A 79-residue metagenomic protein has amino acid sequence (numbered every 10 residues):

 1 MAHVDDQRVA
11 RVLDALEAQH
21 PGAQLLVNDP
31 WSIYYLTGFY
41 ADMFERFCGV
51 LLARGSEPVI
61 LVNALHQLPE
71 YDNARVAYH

Functional and structural regions predicted by a protein language model:
M1-H79: A composition/biophysics-driven feature that prefers long, compositionally simple stretches
